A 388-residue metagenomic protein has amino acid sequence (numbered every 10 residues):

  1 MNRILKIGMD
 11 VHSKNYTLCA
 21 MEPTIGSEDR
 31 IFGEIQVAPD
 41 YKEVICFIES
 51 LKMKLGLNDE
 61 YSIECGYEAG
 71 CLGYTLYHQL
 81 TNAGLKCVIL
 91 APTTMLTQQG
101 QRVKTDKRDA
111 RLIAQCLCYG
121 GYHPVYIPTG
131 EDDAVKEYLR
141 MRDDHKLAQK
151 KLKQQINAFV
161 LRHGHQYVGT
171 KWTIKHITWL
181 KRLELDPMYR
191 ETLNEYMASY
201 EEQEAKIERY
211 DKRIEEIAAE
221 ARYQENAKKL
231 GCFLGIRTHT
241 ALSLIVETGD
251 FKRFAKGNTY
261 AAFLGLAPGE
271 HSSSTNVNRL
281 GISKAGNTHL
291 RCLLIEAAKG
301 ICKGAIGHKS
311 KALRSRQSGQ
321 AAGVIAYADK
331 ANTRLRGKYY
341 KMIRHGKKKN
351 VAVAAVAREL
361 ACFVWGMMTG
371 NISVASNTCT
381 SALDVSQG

Functional and structural regions predicted by a protein language model:
M1-G388: A detector of single, family-specific signature residues that are central to catalytic or substrate-handling motifs
